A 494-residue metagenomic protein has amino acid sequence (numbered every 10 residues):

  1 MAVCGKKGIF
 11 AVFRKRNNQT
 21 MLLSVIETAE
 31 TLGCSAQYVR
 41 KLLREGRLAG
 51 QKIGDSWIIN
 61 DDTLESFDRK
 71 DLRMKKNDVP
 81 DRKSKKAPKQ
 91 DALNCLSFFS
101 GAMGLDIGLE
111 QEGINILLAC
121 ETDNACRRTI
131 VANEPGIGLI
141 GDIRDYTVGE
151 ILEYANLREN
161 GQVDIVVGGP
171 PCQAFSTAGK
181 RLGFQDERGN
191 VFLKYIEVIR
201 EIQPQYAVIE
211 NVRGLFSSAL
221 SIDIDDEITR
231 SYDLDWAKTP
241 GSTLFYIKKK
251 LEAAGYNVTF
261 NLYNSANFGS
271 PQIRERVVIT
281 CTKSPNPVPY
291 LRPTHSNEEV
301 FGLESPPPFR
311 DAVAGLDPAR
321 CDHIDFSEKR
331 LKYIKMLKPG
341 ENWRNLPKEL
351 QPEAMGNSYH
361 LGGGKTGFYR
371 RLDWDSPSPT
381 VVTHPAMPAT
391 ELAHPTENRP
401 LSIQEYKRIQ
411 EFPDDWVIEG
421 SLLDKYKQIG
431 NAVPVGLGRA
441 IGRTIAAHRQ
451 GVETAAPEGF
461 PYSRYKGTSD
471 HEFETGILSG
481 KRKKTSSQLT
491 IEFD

Functional and structural regions predicted by a protein language model:
A2-V3, G8-R16, C34, E45 (+6 more regions): S-adenosyl-L-methionine-dependent DNA methyltransferase catalytic core
A11-Y38: Polyanion-binding surface elements
L22, I58, Y206, P400-I403: Short aromatic/basic micro-patch
L23-V25, T63, F67, G149 (+3 more regions): SAM-dependent transferase fold signal centered on methyltransferase-like domains, encompassing both Class I
L32-S56: Major-groove DNA-recognition helix of helix-turn-helix-type DNA-binding domains
D78-Y206, N211-E227, L234: Core alpha/beta nucleotide-donor-binding catalytic domains of modification enzymes
D106, Q173-T177, L215-A219, F268-I273 (+2 more regions): Short catalytic/ligand-binding loop motif for oxyanion handling, primarily in non-cytosolic enzymes, centered on
N190-T282: Conserved Class I SAM-dependent methyltransferase catalytic core
